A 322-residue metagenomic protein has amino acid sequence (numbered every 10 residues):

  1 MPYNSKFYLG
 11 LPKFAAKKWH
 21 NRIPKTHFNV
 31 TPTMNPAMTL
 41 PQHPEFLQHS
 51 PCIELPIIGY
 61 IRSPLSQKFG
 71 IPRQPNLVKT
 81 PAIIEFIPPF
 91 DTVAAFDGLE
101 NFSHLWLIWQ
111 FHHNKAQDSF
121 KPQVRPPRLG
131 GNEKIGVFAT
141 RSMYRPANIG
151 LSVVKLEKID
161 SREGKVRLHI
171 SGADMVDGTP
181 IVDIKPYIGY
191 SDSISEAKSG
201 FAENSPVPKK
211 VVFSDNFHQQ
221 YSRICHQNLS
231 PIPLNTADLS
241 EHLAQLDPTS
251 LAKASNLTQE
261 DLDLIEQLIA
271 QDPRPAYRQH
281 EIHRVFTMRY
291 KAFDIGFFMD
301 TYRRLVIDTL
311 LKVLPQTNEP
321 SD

Functional and structural regions predicted by a protein language model:
M34-V93, L99-N101, Y190-E266: Arg/Lys-rich, positively charged N-terminal/basic patches that mediate binding to nucleic acids
P44, D97-G150, L268-Q271, Y277-I282: Active-site-adjacent substructure of cysteine-protease-like catalytic cores
H49-I58, Y144-V153, K291: Short coil-to-beta-strand transition motifs
S66, K158-L168, Y302: Short, conserved beta-turn/loop elements at beta-strand boundaries and strand-helix junctions
L168-E203: Flexible glycine-rich active-site/ligand-binding loops centered on an Asp-His dyad
D300-D322: Enriched for short, Lys/Arg-rich terminal
